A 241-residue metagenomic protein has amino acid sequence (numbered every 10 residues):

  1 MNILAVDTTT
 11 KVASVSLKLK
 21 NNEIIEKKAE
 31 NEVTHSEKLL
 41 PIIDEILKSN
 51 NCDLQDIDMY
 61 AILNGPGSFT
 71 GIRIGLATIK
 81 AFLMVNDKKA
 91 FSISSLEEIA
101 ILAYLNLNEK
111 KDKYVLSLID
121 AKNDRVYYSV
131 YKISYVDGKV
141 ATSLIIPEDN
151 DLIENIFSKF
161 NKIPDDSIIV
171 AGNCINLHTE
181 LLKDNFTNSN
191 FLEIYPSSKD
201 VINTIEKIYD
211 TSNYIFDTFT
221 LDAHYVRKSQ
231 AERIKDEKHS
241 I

Functional and structural regions predicted by a protein language model:
M1-P66: N-terminal beta-alpha supersecondary unit
T8-A29, T179, S189-P196, T211 (+2 more regions): Patatin-like phospholipase
S16-K18, Y127-Y131, H224: Conserved hydrophobic/aromatic positions in well-ordered beta-strands
N22-I24, N31, K89-P196: Surface "functional belts" at beta-alpha junctions
E30-K38, F69, R73, A77 (+1 more regions): Residues at secondary-structure transition points
M59-A90, S95: DPxDG-like acidic metal-binding loop motif
F191-I241: Acyltransferase
